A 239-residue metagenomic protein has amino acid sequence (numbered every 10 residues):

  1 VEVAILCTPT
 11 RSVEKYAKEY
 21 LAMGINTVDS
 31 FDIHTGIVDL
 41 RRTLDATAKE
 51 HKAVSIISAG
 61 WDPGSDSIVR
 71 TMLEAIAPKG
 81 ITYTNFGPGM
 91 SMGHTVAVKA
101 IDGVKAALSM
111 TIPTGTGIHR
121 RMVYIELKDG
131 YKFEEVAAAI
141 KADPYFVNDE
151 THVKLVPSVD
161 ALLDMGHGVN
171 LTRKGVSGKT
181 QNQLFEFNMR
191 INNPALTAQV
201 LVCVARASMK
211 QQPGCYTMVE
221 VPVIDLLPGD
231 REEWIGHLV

Functional and structural regions predicted by a protein language model:
V1, G89-R206: C-terminal substrate-binding/catalytic lobe of Rossmann-fold NAD(P)-dependent oxidoreductases
V1-V3, T10-S30: Rossmann-fold NAD(P) dinucleotide-binding segment
D29, S55-A59, N85, L108-S109: General beta-strand structural signal in soluble alpha/beta enzymes
F31-S55: Rossmann-fold NAD(P)-binding glycine/threonine-rich loop
H34-I37, S58-D66, P88-S91: Gly/Ser/Thr-rich loops at beta-strand to alpha-helix junctions that form or flank small-molecule/cofactor-binding
K52-I76, L201: Short alpha-helices
S65-I81, K99-A107, A207: Oxidoreductase and adenylate-handling cofactor-binding alpha/beta cores
L184-V239: NAD(P)-dependent Rossmann-like dehydrogenase/reductase catalytic/cofactor-binding core
